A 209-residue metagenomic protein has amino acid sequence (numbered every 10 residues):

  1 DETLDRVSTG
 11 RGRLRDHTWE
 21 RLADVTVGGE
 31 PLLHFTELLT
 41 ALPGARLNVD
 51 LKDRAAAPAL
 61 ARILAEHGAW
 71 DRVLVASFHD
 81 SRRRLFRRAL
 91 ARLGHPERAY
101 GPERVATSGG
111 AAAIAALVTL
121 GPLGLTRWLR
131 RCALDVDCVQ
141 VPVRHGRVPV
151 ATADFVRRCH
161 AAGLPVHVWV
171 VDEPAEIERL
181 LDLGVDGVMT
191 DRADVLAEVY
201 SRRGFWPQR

Functional and structural regions predicted by a protein language model:
D1-A89, L93-H95, G101-R104, C132-A162: Metal-dependent phosphodiesterase/phospholipase catalytic core, i.e., the His/Asp/Glu-rich active-site region
D5-R6, R82, I114-A116, A175: Flexible, glycine-rich phosphate/dinucleotide-binding loops and adjacent beta-alpha linkers at cofactor/substrate
V7, G101, A112-P122: Charged, low-complexity, helix-prone segments enriched in Lys/Glu/Asp/Gln
E30-L32, L117-R209: C-terminal active-site rim and adjoining tail of enzyme catalytic domains
K52, F78, S108-A112, W169-V171: Conserved beta-strand termini and adjacent loop/short-helix elements that scaffold enzyme active sites in alpha/beta
D71-A76, R92-A113, G187-D191, G204-R209: Short hydrophobic/aromatic-enriched beta-strand-loop microsegments
